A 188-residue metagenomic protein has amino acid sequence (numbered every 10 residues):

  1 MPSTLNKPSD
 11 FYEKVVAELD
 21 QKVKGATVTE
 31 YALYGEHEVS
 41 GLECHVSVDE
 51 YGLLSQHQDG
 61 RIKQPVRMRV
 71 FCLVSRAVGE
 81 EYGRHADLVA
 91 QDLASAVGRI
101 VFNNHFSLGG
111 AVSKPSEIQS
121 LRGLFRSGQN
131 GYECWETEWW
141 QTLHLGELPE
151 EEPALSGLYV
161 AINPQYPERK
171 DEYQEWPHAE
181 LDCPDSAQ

Functional and structural regions predicted by a protein language model:
M1-Y34, G52-Q188: Charged, amphipathic alpha-helical segments and their flanking helix caps
V39-Y51: A short, hydrophobic beta-strand-centered structural micro-motif
